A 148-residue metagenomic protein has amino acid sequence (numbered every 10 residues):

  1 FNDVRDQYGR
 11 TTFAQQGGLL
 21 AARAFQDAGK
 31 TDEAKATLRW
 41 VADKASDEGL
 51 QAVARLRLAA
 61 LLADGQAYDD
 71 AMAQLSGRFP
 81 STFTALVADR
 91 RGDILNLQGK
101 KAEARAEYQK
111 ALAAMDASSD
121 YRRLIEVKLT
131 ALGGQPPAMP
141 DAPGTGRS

Functional and structural regions predicted by a protein language model:
D6-A14, A28, A42-Q51, R78-L86 (+1 more regions): Short solvent-exposed coil/turn linkers within tandem alpha-helical repeat scaffolds
